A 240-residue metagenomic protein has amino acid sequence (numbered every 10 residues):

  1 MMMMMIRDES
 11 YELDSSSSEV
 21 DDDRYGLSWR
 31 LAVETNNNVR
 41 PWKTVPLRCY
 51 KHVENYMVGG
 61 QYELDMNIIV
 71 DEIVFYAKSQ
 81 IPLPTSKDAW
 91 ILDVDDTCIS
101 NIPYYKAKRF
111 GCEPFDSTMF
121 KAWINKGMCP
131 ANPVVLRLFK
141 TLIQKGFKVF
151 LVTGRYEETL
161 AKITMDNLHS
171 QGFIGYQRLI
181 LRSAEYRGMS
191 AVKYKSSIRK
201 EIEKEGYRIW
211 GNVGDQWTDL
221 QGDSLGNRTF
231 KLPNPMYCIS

Functional and structural regions predicted by a protein language model:
M1-L92: Non-catalytic pre-domain segments flanking phosphatase-related domains
K43, R48, E63, L83-A89 (+3 more regions): Active-site neighborhood of HAD-like aspartate-dependent phosphohydrolases
N55-E63, I124-M128, L151-Y156, E185-M189: Second-shell loop/turn segments in exported
S86-D88, I143-F150, I174-R178, G206-W210 (+1 more regions): Loop/turn elements at helix/coil->beta-strand transitions in domains of secreted/extracellular proteins
D96, K126, V135-L168, R178-R182: Substrate-recognition element of Asp-dependent hydrolases with the DxDx(T/V) motif
T97-I99, Y105-K106, Q144-V149, G154-T159 (+3 more regions): Solvent-exposed loop/turn segments at secondary-structure junctions within structured extracellular/periplasmic domains
E158-W210: Substrate-recognition "cap/lid" segment bordering the active-site pocket of phosphatases
S196-R199, E203-S240: Acidic, Mg2+-coordinating phosphoryl-transfer loop and its flanking beta/alpha structural elements, shared across
